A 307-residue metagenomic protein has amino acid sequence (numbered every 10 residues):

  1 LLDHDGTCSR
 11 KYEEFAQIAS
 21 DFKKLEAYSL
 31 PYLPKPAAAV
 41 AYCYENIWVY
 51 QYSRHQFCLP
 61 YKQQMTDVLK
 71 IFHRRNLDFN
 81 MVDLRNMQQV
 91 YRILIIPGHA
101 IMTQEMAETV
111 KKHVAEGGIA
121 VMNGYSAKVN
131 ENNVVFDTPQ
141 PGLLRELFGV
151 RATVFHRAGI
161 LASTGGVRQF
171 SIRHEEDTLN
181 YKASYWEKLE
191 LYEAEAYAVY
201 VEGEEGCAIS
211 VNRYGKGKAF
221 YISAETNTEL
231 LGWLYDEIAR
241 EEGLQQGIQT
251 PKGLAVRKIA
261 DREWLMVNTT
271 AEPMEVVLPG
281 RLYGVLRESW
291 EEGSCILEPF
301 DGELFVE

Functional and structural regions predicted by a protein language model:
L1-E307: Carbohydrate-binding surfaces of carbohydrate-active enzymes
